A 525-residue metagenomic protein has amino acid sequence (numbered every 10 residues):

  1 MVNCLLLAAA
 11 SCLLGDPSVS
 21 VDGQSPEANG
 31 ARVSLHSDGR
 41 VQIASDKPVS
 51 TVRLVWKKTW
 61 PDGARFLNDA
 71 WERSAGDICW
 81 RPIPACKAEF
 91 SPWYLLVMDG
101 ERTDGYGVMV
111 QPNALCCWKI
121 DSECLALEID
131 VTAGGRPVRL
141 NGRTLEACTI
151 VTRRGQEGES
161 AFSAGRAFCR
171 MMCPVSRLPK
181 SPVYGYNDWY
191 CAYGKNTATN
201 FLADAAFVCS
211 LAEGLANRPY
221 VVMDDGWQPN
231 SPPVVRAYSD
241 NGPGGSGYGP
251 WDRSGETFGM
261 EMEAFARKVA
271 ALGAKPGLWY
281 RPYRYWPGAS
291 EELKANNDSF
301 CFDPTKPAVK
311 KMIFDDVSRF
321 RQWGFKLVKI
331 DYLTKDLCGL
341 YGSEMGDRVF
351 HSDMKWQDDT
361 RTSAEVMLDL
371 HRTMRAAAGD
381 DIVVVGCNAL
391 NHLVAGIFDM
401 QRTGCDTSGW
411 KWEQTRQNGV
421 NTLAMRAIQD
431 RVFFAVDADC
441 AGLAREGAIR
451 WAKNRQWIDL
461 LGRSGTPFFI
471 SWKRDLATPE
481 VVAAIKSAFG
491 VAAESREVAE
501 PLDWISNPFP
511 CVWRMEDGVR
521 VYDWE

Functional and structural regions predicted by a protein language model:
V2-S11: Sec-dependent N-terminal signal peptides
L13-Y220, D252, L327: Carbohydrate-recognition beta-sandwich/jelly-roll modules in extracellular/periplasmic carbohydrate-active proteins
H36-D38, R455-W457, L461-S464, F468-S471 (+1 more regions): Carbohydrate-binding surface patches
P174, F207, G214, G226-P232 (+2 more regions): Glycine-rich, acidic and aromatic/proline-enriched surface loops and short helix-turn segments that act as binding
G194-K195, S231, S471-K473: Short helix/loop capping segments that flank catalytic or ligand/cofactor-binding pockets
R218-A448, K453, V481: Aromatic- and carboxylate-enriched substrate-binding clefts and catalytic-loop regions of carbohydrate-active enzymes
A438, W472-A477, E500-W504: Short coil/turn segments at secondary-structure boundaries
L460-S495: Catalytic cores of secreted or luminal carbohydrate-active enzymes
